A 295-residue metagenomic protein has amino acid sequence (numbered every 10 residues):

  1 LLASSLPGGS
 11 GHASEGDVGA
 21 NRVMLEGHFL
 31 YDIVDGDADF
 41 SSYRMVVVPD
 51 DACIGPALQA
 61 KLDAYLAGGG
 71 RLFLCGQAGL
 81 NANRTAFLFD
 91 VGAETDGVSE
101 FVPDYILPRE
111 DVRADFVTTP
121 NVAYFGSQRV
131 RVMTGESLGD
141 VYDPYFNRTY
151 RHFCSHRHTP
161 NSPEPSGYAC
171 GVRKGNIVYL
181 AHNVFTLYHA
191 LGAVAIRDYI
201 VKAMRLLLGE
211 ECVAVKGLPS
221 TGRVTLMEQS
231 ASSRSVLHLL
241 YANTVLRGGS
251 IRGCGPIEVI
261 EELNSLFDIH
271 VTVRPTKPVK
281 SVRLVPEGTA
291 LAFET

Functional and structural regions predicted by a protein language model:
L1-T295: Carbohydrate-binding surfaces of carbohydrate-active enzymes
